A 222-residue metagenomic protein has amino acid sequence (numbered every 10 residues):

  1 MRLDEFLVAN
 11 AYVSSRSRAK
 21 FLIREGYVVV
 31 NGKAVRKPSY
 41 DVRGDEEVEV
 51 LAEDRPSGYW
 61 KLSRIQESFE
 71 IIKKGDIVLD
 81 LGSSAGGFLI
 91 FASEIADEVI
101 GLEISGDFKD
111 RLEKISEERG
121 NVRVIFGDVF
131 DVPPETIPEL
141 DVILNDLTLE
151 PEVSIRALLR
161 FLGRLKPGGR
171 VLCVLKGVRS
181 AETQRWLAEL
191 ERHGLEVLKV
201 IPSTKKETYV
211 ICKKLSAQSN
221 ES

Functional and structural regions predicted by a protein language model:
M1-G44: A basic, amphipathic helix-loop patch mediating RNA/tRNA/ribosome contacts
S57-K74: Conserved alpha-helix/loop element of class I SAM-dependent methyltransferases that forms part of the SAM/SAH-binding
I72, S93, S116, R164-P167: A generic alpha-to-beta junction signature in SAM-dependent methyltransferases
K74-S84: Conserved class I S-adenosyl-L-methionine
I77, V142, G168-L172: Short glycine-centered segments of the SAM/dcSAM-binding site in methyltransferase folds
A85-A96: Conserved SAM-binding loop of SAM-dependent methyltransferases across substrates and taxa, primarily the Class I
L102-P138, V142-L144, E150-E152: S-adenosyl-L-methionine
I155-K213: C-terminal substrate-binding/active-site "lid" region of AdoMet-derived donor-dependent transferases
